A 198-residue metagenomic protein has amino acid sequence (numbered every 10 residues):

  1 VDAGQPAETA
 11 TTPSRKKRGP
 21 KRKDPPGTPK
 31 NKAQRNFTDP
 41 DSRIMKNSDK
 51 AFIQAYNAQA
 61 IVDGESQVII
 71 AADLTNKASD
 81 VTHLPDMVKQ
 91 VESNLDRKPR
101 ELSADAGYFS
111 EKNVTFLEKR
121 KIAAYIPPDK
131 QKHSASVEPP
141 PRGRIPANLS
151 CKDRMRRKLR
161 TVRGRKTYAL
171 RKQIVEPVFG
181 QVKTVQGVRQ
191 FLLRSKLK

Functional and structural regions predicted by a protein language model:
V1-K198: Anion-binding and metal-coordination hotspots
